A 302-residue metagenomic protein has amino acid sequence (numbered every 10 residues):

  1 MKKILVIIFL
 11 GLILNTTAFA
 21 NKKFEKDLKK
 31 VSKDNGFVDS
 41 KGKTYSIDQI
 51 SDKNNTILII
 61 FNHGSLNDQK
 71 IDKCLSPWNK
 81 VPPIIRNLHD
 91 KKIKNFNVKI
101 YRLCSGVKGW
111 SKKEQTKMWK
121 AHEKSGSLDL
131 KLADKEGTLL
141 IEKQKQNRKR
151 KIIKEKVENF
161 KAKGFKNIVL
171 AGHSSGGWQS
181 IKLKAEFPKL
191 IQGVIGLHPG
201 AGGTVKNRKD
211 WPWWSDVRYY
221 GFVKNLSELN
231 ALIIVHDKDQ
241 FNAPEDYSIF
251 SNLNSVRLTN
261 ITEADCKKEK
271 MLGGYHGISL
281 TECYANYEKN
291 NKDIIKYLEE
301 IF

Functional and structural regions predicted by a protein language model:
N21-D52: N-terminal cap/lid segment of alpha/beta-hydrolase-fold proteins
S51-K92: Short, surface-exposed "cap/lid" segments of acyl-processing enzymes
R86-K120, K124: Conserved alpha/beta-hydrolase
K113-K163: Alpha/beta-hydrolase active-site loop
A171-G176, S180: Gly/Ala-rich beta-loop-alpha elbow adjacent to hydrolase catalytic centers
K182-Q192: Conserved hydrolase catalytic core segment
G193-E263: The feature captures the conserved acid-bearing segment of alpha/beta-hydrolase catalytic domains
S255-F302: C-terminal catalytic histidine-bearing segment of alpha/beta-hydrolase fold enzymes
